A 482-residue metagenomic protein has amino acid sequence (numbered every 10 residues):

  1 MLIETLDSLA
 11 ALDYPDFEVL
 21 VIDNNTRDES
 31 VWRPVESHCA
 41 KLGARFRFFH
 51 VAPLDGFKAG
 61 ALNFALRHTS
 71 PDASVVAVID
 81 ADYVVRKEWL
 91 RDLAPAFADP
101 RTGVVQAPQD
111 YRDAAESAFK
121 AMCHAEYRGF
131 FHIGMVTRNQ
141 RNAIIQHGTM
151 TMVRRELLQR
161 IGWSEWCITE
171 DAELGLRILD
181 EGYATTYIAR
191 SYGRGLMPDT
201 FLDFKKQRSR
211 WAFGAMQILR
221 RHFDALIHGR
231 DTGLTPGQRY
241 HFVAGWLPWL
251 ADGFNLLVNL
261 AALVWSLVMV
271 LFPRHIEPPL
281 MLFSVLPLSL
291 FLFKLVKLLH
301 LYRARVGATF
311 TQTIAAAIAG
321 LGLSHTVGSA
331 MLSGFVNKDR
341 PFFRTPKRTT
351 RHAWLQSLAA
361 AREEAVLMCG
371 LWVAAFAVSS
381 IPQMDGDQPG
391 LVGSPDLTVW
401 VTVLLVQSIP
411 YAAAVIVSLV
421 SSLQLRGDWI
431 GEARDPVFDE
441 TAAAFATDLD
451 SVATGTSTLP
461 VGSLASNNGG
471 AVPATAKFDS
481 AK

Functional and structural regions predicted by a protein language model:
E4, A189-D203: Active-site donor/metal-binding and catalytic loop motifs of nucleotide-sugar-dependent glycosylation enzymes
D7-F49, P53-L54: Acidic donor-binding segment of Leloir-type glycosyltransferases
S37-S74, K87-I168, L179-D180, F201-V243 (+1 more regions): Long helical/loop segments within the catalytic core of UDP-sugar-dependent glycosyltransferases, especially the large
V75-I79: Short aromatic-hydrophobic micro-motifs that form the base-stacking/packing surface for donor nucleotide recognition
D80-V84: The conserved acidic donor/metal-binding loop of glycosyltransferases
I168-L174: Acidic donor-binding loop at a coil-to-helix junction in glycosyltransferase catalytic cores that engages
G175-G193: Catalytic donor-sugar/metal-binding loop of nucleotide-sugar-dependent glycosyltransferases
P248-P341, S357-A442: Membrane-embedded multi-pass helical conduit in multi-pass membrane proteins, especially envelope-biosynthetic
